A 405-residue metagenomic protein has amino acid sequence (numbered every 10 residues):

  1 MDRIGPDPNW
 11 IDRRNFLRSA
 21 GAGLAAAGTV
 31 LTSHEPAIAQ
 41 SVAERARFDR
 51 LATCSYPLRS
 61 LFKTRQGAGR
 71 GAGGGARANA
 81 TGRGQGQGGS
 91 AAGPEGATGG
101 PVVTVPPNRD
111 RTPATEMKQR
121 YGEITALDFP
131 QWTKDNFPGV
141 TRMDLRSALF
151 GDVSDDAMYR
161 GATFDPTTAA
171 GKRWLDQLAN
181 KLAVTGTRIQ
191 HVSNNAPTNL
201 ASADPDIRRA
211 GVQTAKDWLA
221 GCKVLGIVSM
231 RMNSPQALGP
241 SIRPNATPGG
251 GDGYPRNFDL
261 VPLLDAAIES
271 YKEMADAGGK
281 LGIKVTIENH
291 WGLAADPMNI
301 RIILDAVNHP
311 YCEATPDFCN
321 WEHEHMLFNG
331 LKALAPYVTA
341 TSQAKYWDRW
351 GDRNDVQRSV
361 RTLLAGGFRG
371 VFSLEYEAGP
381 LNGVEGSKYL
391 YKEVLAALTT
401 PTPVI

Functional and structural regions predicted by a protein language model:
D2-S229, G239-P240, G249-G253, V261-P262 (+6 more regions): N-terminal pre-domain/capping segments
A20, S234, N289: Glycine-rich, histidine-containing beta strand-loop boundary motifs that form or position
D49, G370-V371: Residue-level recognition of the N-termini of beta-strands and the immediately preceding loop/turn
A52-C54, T286, S373: Conserved Rossmann-like nucleotide-binding pocket used by diverse enzymes that bind dinucleotide cofactors
R65, P106-T112, V224, G251-A365: Acidic/histidine-rich catalytic cores of soluble enzymes
T187, I283, G366-G370: A short helix->loop->beta-strand "cap" motif at the edges of active sites that frequently abuts
N233-P255, A294-A295: Active-site-proximal loop/short-helix segments that contain or immediately flank catalytic acid/base residue(s)
V371-E377: Short acidic/histidine-rich active-site segments
